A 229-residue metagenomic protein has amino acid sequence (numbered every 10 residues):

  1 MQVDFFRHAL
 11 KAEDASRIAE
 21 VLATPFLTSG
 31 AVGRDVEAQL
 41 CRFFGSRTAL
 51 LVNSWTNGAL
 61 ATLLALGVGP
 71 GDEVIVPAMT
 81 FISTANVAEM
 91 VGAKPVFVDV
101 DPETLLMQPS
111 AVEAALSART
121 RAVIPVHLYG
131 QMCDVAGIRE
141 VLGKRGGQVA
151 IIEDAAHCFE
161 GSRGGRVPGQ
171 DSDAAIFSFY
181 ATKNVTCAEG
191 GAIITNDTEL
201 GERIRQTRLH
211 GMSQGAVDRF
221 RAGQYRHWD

Functional and structural regions predicted by a protein language model:
M1-L27, A31, D229: N-terminal "arm"/small-domain region of PLP-dependent enzymes with the aminotransferase-like
L22, L142, R208: Conserved hydrophobic residues forming the short capping helix/wall of the S-adenosyl-L-methionine
F26-E73, V87-V91, F97-D99, R166: Phosphate-binding glycine-rich loop
L64-A155, S162: PLP-dependent aminotransferase-like
C158-G164, D171-D229: Active-site region of PLP-dependent enzymes
